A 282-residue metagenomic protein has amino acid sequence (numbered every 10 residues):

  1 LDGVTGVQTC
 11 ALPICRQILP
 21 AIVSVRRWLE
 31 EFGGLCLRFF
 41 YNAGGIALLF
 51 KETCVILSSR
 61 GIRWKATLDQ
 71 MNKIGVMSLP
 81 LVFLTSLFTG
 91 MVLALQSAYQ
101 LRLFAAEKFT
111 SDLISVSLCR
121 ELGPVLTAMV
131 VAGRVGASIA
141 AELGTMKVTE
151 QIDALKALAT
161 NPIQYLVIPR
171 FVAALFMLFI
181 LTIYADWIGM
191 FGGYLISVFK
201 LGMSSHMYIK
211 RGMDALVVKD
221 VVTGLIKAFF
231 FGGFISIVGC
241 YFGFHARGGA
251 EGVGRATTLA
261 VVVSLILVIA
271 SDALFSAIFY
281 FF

Functional and structural regions predicted by a protein language model:
L1-I14: Single conserved hydrophobic/aromatic residue that forms the stacking wall/gate of nucleotide- or nucleobase-binding
I18-K65, F242-G243, R247: Short, membrane-interfacial amphipathic segments enriched in basic
Q70-L126, V130: Active-site cofactor/substrate anionic-group-binding motifs, chiefly glycine- and Lys/Arg-rich phosphate-binding loops
G75, L79, F83, L122 (+4 more regions): Selective transmembrane-helix segments that form parts of the transport pathway or gating/packing helices in multipass
Q96-C119, W187-F229, G233, I237-L259 (+1 more regions): Membrane-interfacial helix-loop-helix connectors in multipass membrane proteins
T110-D153, V238: Hydrophobic alpha-helical transmembrane segments of multi-pass membrane transport proteins
I114, L118, L158, P162-F176 (+1 more regions): Short hydrophobic alpha-helical segments within the ABC transporter permease transmembrane module
L143-I168, A250-V253: Short cytoplasmic-facing helical segments at TM-TM junctions of multi-pass membrane proteins
